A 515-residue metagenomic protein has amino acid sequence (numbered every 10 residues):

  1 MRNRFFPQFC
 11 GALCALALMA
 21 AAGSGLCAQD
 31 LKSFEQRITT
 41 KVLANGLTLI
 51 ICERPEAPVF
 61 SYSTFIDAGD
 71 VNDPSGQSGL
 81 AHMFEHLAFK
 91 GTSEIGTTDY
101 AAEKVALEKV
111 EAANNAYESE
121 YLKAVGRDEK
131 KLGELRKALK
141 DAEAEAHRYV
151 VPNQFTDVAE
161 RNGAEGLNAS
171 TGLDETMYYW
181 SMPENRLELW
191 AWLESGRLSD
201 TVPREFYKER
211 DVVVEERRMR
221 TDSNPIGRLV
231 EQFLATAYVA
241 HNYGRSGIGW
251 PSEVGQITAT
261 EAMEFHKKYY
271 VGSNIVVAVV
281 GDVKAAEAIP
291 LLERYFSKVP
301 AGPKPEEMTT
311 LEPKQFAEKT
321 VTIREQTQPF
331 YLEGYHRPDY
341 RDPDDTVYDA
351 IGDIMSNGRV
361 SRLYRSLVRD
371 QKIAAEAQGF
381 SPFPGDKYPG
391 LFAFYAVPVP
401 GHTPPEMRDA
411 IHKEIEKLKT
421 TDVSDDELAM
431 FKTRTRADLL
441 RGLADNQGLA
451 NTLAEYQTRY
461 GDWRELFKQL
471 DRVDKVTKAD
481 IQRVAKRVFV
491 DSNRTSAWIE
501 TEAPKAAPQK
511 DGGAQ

Functional and structural regions predicted by a protein language model:
M1-Q8: N-terminal secretory signal peptides that target proteins for export/translocation
C10-G25: Bacterial N-terminal signal peptides
C27-N72, T98-N185, M219-N274, K298-D342 (+6 more regions): Non-catalytic beta-strand/loop surface segments
S78-K90: Active-site recognition of the HExxH zinc-binding catalytic motif
L187-L189, A285-I289, P343, G401-E406: Short, conserved charged micro-motifs
G196-P203, Y295-P303, H412-V423: A common structural junction motif
